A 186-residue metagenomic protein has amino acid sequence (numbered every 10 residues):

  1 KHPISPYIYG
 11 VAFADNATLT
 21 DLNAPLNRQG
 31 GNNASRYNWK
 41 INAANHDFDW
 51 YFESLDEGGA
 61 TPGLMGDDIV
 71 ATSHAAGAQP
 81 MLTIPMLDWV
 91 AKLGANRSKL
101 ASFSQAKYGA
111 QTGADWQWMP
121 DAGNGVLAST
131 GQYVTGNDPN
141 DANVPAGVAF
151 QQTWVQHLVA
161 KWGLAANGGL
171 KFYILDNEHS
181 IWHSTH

Functional and structural regions predicted by a protein language model:
K1-H186: N-terminal catalytic cores of secreted or lumenal carbohydrate-active enzymes
